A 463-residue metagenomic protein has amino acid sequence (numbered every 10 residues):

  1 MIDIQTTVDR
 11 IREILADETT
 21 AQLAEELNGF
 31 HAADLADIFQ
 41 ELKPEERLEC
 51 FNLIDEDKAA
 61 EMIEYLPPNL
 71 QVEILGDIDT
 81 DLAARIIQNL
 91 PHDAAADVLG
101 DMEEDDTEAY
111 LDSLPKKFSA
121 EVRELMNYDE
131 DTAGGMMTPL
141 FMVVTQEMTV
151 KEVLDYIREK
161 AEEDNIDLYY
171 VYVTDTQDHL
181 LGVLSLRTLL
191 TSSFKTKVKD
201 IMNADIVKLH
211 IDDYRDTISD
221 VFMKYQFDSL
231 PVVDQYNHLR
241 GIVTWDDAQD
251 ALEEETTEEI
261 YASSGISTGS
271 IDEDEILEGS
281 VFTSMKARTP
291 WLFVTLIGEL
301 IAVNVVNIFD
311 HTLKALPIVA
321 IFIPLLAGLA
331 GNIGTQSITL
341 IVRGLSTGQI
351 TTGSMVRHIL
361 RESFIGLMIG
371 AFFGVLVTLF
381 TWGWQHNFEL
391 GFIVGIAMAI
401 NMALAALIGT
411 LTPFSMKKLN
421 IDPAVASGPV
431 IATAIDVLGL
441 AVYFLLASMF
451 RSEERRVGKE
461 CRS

Functional and structural regions predicted by a protein language model:
M1-S270: Hydrophobic packing positions in regular secondary-structure scaffolds
D17, P44, E56, T80 (+6 more regions): Membrane-interface junctions
D106, E121, M402-A403, L407 (+1 more regions): Mid-bilayer segments of alpha-helical transmembrane spans in multi-pass integral membrane proteins that mediate
L184, V243, A330-Q336, E460: Gly/Ser/Thr-rich beta-alpha loop segments that engage phosphate groups in nucleotides
L209, A434-A441: Cytosolic juxtamembrane regulatory segments of multi-pass membrane proteins
T256-L407, L411-V425, P429, T433 (+1 more regions): Alpha-helical transmembrane segments and their membrane-interface boundaries that form or gate the permeation pathway
E454-C461: Conserved small/polar residues in nucleotide/adenosyl-binding loops
